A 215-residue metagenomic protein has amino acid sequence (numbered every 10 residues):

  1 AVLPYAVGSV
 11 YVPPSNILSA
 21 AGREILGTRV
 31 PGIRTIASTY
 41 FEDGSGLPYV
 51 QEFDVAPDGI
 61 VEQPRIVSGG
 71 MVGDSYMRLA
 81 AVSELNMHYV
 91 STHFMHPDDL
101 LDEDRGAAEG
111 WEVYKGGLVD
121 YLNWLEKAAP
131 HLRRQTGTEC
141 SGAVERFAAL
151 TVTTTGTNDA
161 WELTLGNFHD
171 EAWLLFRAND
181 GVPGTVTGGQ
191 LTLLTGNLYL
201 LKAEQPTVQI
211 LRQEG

Functional and structural regions predicted by a protein language model:
A1-A56: Catalytic domains of cell-wall/extracellular-matrix polysaccharide-remodeling enzymes, centered on de-N-acetylation
A1-V10, A20-R23, V61-A143: Catalytic grooves of carbohydrate-active enzymes
T35-Y49, L132-C140, T192-T195: A generic structural motif
V67, P97-D99, N167-H169, D180 (+2 more regions): A broadly conserved detector of short glycine/acidic/proline-rich loop/turn motifs that flank catalytic sites and bind
G137-N179: Surface beta-strand/loop "capping" patches
L150-V152, G188-T192: Small-residue (G/S/T/A) turn/hinge positions that recur once per unit in extracellular repeat modules
G181-G188: Short aromatic-acidic-glycine turn motif
L194-G215: C-terminal beta-strand-rich structural cap/linker in extracellular carbohydrate-active enzymes
